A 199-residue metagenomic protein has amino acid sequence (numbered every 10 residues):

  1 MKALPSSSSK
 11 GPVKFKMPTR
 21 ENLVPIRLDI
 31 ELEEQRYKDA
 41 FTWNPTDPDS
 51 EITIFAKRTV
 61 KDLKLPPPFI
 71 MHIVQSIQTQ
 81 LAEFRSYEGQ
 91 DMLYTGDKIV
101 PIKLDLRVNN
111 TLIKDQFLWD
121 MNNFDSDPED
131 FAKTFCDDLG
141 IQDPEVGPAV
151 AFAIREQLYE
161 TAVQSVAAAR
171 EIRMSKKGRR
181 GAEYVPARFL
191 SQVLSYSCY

Functional and structural regions predicted by a protein language model:
M1-Y199: Eukaryotic scaffold/interaction segments
